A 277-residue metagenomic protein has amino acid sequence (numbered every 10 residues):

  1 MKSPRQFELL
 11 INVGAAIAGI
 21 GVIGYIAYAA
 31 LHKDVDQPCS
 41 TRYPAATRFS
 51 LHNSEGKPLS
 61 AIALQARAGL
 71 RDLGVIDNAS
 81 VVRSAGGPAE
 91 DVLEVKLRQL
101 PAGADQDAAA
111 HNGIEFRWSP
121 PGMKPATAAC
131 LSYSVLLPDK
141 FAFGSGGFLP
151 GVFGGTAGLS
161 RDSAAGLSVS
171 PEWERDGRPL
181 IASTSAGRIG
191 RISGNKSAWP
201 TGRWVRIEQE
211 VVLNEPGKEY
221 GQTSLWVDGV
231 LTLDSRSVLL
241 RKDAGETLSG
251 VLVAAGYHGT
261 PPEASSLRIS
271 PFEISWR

Functional and structural regions predicted by a protein language model:
M1-F7: N-terminal Lys/Arg-rich, disordered targeting/topogenic segments
E8-R277: Low-complexity, Ser/Thr/Pro/Gly-rich disordered linker/stalk regions
